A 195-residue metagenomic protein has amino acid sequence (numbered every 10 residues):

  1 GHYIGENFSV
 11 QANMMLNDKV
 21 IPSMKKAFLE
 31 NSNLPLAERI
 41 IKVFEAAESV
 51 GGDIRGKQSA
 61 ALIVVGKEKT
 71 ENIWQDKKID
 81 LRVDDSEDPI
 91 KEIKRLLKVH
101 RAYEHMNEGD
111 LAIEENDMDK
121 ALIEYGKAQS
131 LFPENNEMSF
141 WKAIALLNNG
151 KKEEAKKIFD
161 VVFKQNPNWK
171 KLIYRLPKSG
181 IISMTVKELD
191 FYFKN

Functional and structural regions predicted by a protein language model:
G1-E104, E115, G126: N-terminal nucleophile
Y103, E137, K171-L172: Start-of-helix register in tetratricopeptide repeats
K164-N195: Terminal, low-structured helical/coil segments at or just beyond the last alpha-helical repeat
